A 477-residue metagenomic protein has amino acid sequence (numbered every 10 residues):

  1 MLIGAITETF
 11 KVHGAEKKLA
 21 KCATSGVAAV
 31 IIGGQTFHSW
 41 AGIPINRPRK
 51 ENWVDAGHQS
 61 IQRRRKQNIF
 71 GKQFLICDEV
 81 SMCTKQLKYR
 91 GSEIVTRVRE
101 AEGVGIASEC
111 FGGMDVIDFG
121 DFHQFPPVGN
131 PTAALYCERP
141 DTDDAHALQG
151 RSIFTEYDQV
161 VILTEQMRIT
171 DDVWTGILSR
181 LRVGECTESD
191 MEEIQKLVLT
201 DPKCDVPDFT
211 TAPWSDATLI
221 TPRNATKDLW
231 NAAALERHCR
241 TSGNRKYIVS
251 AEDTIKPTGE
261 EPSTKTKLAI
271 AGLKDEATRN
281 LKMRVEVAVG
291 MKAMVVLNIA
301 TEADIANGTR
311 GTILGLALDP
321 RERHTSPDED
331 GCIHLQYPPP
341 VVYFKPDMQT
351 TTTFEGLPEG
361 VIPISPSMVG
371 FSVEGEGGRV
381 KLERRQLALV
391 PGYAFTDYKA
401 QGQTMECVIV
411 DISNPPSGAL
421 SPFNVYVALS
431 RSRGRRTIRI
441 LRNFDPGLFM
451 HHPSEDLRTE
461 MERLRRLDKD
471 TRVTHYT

Functional and structural regions predicted by a protein language model:
M1-T477: Conserved ATP-binding/catalytic motifs of P-loop helicase motor domains
